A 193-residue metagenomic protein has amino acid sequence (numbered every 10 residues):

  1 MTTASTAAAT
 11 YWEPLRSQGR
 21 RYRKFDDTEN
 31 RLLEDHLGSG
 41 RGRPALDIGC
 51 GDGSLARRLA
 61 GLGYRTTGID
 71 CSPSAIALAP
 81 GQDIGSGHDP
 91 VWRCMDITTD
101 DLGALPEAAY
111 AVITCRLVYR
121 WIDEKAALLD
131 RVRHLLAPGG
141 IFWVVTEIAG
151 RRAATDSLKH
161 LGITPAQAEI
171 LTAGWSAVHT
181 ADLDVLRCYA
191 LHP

Functional and structural regions predicted by a protein language model:
M1-G40, T99, G150-R152: Conserved class I S-adenosyl-L-methionine
G42-G51: Conserved class I S-adenosyl-L-methionine
D52-D100: Class I SAM-dependent methyltransferase SAM/SAH-binding core
T114: A conserved beta-strand element that flanks and buttresses the S-adenosyl-L-methionine
L117-V118: Short catalytic micro-motifs in class I SAM-dependent methyltransferases
A127-P138: A short glycine-rich, Lys/Arg-flanked "PGG" loop and its adjoining helix->strand segment in the class I
G140-E147: Conserved beta-strand signature within the Rossmann-like core of class I S-adenosyl-L-methionine
G150-Q167: Acceptor-substrate binding/catalytic loop of class I
